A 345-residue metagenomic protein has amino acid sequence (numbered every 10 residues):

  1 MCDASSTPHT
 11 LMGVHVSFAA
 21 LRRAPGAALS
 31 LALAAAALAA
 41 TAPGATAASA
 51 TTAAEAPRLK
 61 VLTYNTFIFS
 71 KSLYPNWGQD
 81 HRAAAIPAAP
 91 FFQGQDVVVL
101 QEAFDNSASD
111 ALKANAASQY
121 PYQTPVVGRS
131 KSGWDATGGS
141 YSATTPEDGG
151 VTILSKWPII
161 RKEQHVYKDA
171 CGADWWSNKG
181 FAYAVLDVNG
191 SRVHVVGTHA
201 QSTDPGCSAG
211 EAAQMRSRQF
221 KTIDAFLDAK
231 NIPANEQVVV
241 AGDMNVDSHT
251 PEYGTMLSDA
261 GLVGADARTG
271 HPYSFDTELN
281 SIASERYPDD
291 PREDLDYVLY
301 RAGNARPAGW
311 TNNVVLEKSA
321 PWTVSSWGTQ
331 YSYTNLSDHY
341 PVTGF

Functional and structural regions predicted by a protein language model:
L11, S17, L21-L31, A39-S118 (+4 more regions): N-terminal, active-site-proximal structural segment of metallo-dependent hydrolase catalytic domains
A50-R58, I68, N76-A83, A88-F92 (+12 more regions): Post-signal peptide N-terminal regions of Sec-secreted extracellular proteins
L59-T66, I86-L112, L154, A184 (+4 more regions): Active-site beta-strand/loop signature of hydrolases that rely on acidic residues for catalysis
T63-F69, L100-F104, P125-R129, L154-W157 (+7 more regions): Active-site-proximal beta-strand/loop segments in catalytic clefts of secreted hydrolases
R82-I86, A108-L112, G150, E163 (+4 more regions): Stable alpha-helical elements in mature extracytoplasmic
V97, A103-Q201: Structured beta-strand-rich core segments of catalytic domains in phosphoester-bond hydrolases
A200-D224, N245-L257: Active-site-proximal segments of metal-dependent phosphoesterases and phosphodiesterases across multiple
D228-V239, V246-F345: Metal-dependent phosphoester-hydrolase catalytic domains
